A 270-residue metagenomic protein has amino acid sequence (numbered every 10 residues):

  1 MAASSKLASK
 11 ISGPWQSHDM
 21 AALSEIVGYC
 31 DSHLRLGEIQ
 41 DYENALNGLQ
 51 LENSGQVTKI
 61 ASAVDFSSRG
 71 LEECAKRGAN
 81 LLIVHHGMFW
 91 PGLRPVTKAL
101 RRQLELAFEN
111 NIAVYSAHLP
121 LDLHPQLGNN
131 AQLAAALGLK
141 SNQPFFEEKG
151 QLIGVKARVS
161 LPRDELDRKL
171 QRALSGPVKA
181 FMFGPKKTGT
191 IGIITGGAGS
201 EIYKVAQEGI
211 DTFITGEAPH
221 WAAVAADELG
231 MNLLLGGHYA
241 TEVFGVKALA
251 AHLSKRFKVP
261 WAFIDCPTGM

Functional and structural regions predicted by a protein language model:
S4-S5, S9-S12: Low-acidity, Ser/Thr- and Arg-rich intrinsically disordered low-complexity segments
I11, W15-M270: Active-site catalytic microenvironments in core metabolic enzymes, especially phosphate/sugar-handling
